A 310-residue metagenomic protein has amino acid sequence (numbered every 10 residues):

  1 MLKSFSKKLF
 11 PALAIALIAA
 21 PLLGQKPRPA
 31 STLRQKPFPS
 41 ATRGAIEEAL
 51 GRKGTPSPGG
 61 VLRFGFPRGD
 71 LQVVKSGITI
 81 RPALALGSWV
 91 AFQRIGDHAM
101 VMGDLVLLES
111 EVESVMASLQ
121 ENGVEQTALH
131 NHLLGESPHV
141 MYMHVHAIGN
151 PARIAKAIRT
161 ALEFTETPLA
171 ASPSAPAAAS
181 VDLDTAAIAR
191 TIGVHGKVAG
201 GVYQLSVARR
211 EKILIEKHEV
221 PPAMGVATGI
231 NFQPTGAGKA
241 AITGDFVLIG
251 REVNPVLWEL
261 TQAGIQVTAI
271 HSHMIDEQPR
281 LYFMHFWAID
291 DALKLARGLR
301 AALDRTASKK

Functional and structural regions predicted by a protein language model:
M1-A12: Bacterial N-terminal signal peptides that target proteins for export
P11-P21: Bacterial N-terminal signal peptides
K26-P67, L71-K75, E163-A208, K212-K217 (+1 more regions): Intrinsic disorder/low-complexity detector
A30-R34, M100-E109, M143-I148, S174-A175 (+2 more regions): Second-shell loop/turn segments in exported
K75-A91, L129, E211-G236, I270: Intrinsic, low-complexity N-terminal interaction/targeting segments
R81-A83, E109-G135, P222-G225, G250-I275: Extended intrinsically disordered, low-complexity coil regions enriched in Ser, Thr, Gly, Ala and often Pro
S88-A91, L133, M141-I148, P221 (+4 more regions): A conserved regulatory-domain signal marking ACT and ACT-like small-molecule sensing domains and adjacent regulatory
L107-T127, S137-A178, A288-K309: Hydrophobic, ordered structural segments
